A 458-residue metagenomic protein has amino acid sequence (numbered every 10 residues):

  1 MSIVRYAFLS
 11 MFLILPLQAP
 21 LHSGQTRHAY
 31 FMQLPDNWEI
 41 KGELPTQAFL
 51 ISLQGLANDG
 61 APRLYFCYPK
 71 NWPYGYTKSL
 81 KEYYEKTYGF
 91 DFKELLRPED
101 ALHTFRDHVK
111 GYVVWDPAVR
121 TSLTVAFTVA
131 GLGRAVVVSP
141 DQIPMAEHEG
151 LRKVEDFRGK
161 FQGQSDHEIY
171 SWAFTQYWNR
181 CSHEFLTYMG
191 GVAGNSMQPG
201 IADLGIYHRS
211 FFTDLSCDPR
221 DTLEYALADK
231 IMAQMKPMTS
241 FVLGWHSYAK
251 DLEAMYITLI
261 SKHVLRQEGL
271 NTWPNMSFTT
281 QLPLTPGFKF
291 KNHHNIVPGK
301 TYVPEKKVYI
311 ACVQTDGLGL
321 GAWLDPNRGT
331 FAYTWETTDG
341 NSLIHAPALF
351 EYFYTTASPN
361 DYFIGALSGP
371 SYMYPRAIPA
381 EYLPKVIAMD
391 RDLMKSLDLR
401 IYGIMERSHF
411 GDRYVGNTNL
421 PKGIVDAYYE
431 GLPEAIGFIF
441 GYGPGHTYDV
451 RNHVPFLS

Functional and structural regions predicted by a protein language model:
M1-Y6: Positively charged n-region of N-terminal signal peptides that target proteins for export
A7-Q18: Bacterial N-terminal signal peptides
A19-H345, S458: Terminal accessory/targeting
L227, T239-T258, P379-S458: Catalytic domains of cell-wall/extracellular-matrix polysaccharide-remodeling enzymes, centered on de-N-acetylation
V242, I310-C312, Y333, T337 (+3 more regions): Hydrophobic faces of well-ordered beta-strands that scaffold small-molecule active sites in alpha/beta enzyme cores
G317-G319, G340-L343, G369-Y374, S408-D412 (+1 more regions): Solvent-exposed loop/turn segments at secondary-structure junctions within structured extracellular/periplasmic domains
W323-G329, I344-S368, L393-S396: Acidic (Asp/Glu)-rich catalytic clusters
A346-P347, R376-I378: Short, conserved acidic/polar surface loops in the N-terminal third of protein domains
